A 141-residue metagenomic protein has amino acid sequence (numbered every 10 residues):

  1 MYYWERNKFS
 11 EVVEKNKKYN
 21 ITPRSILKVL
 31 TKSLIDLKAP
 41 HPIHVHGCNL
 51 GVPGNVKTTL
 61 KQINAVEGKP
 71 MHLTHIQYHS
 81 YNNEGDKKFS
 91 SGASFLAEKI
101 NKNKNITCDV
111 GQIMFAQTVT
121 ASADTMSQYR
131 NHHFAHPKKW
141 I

Functional and structural regions predicted by a protein language model:
M1-S33, N49-T59, V66-I141: Active-site neighborhoods of metal-dependent hydrolases
D36-H44, P70-M71: Short, surface-exposed connector motifs at secondary-structure boundaries
